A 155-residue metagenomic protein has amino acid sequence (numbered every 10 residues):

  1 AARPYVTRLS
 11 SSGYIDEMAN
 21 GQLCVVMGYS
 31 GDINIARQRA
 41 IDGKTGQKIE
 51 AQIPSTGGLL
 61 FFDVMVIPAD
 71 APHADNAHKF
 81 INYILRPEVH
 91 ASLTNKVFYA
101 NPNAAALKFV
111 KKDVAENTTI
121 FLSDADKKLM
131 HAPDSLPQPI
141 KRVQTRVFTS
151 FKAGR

Functional and structural regions predicted by a protein language model:
A1, T45-A69, A115: Periplasmic-binding protein-like
A1-P54: Ligand-binding pocket segment of bilobal, Venus flytrap-like solute-binding proteins
Y5, A19, L23, Q38 (+4 more regions): Sec-exported extracytoplasmic/periplasmic mature domains
T7-S11, V26, G57, H73-A77 (+2 more regions): Solvent-exposed, acidic/flexible segments
G13, E17, Q22, I35 (+5 more regions): Extracytoplasmic/secreted proteins, especially bacterial periplasmic and envelope-associated proteins
S30-N34, T56-L59, A71-P72, E88: Solvent-exposed loop/turn segments at secondary-structure junctions within structured extracellular/periplasmic domains
P68-K128: Mature extracytoplasmic/periplasmic domains
D124-R155: Conserved C-terminal helix/tail region of periplasmic/extracytoplasmic solute-binding proteins
